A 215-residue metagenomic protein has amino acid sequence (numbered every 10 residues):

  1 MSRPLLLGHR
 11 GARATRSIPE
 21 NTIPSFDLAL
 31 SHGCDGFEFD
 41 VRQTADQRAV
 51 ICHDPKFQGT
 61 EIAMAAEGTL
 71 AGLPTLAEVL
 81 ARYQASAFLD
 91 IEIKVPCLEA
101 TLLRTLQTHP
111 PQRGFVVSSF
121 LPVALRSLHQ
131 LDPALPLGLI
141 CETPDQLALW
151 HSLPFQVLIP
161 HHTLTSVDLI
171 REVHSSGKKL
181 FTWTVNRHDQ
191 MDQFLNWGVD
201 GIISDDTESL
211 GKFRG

Functional and structural regions predicted by a protein language model:
M1-G215: Phosphate-group recognition and catalysis centered on beta-loop-alpha active-site segments
